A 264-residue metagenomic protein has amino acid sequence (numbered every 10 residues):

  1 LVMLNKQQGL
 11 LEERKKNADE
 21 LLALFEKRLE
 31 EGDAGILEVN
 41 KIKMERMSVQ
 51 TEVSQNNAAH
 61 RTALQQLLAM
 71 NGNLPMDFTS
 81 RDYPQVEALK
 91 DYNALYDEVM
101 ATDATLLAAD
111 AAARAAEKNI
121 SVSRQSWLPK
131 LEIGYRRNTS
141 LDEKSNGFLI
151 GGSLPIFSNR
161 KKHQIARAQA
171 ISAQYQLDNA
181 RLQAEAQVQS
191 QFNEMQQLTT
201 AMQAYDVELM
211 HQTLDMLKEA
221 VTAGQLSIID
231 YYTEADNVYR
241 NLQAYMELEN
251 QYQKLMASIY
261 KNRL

Functional and structural regions predicted by a protein language model:
L1-A101, Q191, L198: Periplasmic alpha-helical coiled-coil/stalk elements that build and connect Gram-negative outer-membrane
L1-G9, E13, K27, A63 (+3 more regions): Amphipathic alpha-helical coiled-coil segments
D19, M47-T51, L89, E117-N119 (+2 more regions): A short hydrophobic/aromatic micro-motif that marks alpha-helical segments and, especially, helix-coil
D33-A34, A104, Q225-L226: Residue-level recognition of short, well-ordered coil/turn positions that link secondary-structure elements
E38, T105, K162, D230: DHp/HisKA histidine-phosphotransfer helix
N40, N93, F157, Q189 (+1 more regions): Alpha-helical membrane and juxtamembrane elements of multi-pass inner-membrane transport and channel proteins
Y96-K161, A168-Q176, A186, K261: A small-residue-enriched
